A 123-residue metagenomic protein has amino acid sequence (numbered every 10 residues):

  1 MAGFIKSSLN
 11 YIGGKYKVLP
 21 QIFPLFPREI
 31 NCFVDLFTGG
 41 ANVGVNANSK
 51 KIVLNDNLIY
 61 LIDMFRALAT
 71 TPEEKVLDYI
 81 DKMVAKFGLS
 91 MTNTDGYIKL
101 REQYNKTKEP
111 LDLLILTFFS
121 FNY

Functional and structural regions predicted by a protein language model:
M1-T38, N42-V43, A47: S-adenosyl-L-methionine
K50-Y123: Class I S-adenosyl-L-methionine-dependent methyltransferase module
